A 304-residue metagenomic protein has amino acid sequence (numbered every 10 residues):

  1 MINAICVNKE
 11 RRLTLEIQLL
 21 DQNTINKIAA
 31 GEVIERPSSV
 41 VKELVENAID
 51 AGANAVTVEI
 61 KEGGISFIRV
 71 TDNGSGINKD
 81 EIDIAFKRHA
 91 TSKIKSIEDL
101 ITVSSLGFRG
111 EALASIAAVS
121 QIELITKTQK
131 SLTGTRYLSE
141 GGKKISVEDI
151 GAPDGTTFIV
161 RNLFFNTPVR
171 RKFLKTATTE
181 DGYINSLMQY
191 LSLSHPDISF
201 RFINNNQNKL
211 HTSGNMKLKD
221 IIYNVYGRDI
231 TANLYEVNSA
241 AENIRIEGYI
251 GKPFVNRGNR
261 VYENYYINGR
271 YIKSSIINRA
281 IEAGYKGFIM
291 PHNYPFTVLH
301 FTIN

Functional and structural regions predicted by a protein language model:
I2-I5, E10-N304: N-terminal phosphate-binding caps/lids of nucleotide- and nucleic-acid-binding domains
